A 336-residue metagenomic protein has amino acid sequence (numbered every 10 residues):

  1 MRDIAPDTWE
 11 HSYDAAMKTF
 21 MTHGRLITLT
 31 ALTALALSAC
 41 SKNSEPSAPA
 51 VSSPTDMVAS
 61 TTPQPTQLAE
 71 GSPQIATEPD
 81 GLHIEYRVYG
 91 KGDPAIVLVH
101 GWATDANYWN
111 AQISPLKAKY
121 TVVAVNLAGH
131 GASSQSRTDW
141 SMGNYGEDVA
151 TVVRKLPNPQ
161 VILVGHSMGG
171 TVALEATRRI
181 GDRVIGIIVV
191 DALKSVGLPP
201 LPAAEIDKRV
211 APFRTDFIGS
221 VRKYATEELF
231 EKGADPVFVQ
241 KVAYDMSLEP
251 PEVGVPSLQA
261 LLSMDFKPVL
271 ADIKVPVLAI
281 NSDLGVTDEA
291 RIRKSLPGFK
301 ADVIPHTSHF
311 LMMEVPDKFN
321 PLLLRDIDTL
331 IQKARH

Functional and structural regions predicted by a protein language model:
I4-D14, K18-A31, S41-P94, K119-T121 (+1 more regions): Alpha/beta-hydrolase fold catalytic core
L37-A39: C-terminal motif of bacterial Sec signal peptides marking the signal peptidase cleavage site
P79-L82, R87, A124-V164, M168: Active-site loop/oxyanion-hole signature of alpha/beta-hydrolase fold enzymes
L82, V88-A132: Conserved HGGG/HGGXW glycine-rich cap/lid loop of the alpha/beta-hydrolase fold
E175-R178, I185-D216: Flexible "cap/lid" loop of the alpha/beta hydrolase fold
L198-A204, R214-A271: Conserved alpha/beta-hydrolase catalytic His-Asp/Glu region
P276-M313: Conserved loop-alpha-helix segment in the C-terminal half of the alpha/beta-hydrolase fold that carries the catalytic
F299-H336: Catalytic active-site module of serine/aspartate enzymes centered on a nucleophile-bearing elbow/loop
